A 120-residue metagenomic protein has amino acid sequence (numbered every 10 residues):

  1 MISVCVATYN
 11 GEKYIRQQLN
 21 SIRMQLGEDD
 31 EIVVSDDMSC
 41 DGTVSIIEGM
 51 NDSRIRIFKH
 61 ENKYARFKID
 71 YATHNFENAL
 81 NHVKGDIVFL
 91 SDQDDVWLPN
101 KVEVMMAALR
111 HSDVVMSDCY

Functional and structural regions predicted by a protein language model:
M1-S3, S21, E31: Cell-envelope/extracellular polymer assembly enzymes that use nucleotide-activated donors
G11-M24: Short, well-formed alpha-helical segments that are part of the catalytic scaffolds of diverse glycosyltransferases
R16, D41-G49, V96, N100: Acidic helix N-cap motif at the loop->helix transition within catalytic regions of sugar-transfer enzymes
D36-S45, N62: A conserved acidic beta->alpha catalytic loop
D37, S91-Q93, M116: Active-site acidic Asp-centered loop
E61-V83: Glycine-rich, basic loop-to-helix element that forms the pyrophosphate-binding segment of sugar-nucleotide handling
V88: Short aromatic/hydrophobic "clamp" motif used to bind/position activated sugar donors
V96, N100-Y120: Conserved donor NDP-sugar-binding/catalytic core segment of glycosyltransferases
